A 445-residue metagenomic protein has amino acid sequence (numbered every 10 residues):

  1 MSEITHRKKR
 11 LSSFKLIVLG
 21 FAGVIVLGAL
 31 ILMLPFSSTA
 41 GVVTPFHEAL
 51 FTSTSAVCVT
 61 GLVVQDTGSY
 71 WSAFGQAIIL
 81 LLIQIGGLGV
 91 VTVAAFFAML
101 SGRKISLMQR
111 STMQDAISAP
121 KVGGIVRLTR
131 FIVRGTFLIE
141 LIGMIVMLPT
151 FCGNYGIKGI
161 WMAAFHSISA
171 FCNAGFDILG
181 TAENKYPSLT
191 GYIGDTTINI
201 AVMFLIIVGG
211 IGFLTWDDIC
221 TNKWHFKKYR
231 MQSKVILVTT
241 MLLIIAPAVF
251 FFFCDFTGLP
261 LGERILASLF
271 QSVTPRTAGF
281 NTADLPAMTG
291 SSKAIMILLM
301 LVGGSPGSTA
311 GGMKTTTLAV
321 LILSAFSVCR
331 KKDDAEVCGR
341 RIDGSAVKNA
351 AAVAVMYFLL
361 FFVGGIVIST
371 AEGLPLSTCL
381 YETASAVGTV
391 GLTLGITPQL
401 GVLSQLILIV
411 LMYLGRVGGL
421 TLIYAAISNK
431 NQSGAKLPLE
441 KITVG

Functional and structural regions predicted by a protein language model:
M1-G445: Membrane-proximal intracellular helices of multi-pass ion channels
